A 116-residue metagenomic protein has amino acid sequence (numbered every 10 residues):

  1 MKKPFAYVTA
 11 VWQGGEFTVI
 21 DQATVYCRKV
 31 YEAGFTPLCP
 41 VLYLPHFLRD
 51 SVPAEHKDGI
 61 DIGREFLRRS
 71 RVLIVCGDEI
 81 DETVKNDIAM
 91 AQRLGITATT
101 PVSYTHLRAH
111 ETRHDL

Functional and structural regions predicted by a protein language model:
K3-F5: Extreme N-terminal starter segment of soluble prokaryotic enzymes
V8-Q13, P37: Active-site donor-nucleotide binding/catalytic segment of nucleotide-sugar enzymes
T18-I96: Acidic/glycine-enriched connector segments
T99-P101: Short acidic-hydrophobic, aromatic-tinged amphipathic segments that line or gate anion-handling sites
T105-T112: Conserved small/polar residues in nucleotide/adenosyl-binding loops
